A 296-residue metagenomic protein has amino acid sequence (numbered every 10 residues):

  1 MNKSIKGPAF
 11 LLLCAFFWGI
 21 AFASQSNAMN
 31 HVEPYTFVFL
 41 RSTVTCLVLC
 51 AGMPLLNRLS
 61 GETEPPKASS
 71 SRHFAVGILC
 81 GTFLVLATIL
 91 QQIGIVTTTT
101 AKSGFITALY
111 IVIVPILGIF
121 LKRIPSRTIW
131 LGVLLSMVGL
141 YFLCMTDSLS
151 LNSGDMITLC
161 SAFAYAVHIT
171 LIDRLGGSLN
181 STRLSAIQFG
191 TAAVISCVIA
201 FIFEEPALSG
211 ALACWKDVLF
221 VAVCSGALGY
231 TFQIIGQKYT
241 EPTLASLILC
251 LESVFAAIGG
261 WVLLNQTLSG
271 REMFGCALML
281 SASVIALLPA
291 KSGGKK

Functional and structural regions predicted by a protein language model:
M1-F39, T82, L90, D147-R174 (+2 more regions): Glycine-/small-residue-enriched transmembrane alpha-helix faces in small-molecule transporters and effluxers
K6-F16, E62-L90, S153-S161, S209-L228 (+1 more regions): Loop-to-transmembrane-helix transition segments
A15, L40, S103-L109, I172-A193 (+1 more regions): Helix-helix packing/entry segments at the starts of transmembrane helices
A21, C50-T107, F142, A222-T240: Specific transmembrane alpha-helical segments of multi-pass solute transporters/efflux pumps, especially DMT/EamA
T36-L47, Q92-R123, S161, T243-W261: Specific alpha-helical transmembrane segments that line the substrate/conduction pathway and gating interfaces
S42-T43, A51-R58, C214, C250-K296: C-terminal-most transmembrane helix of multi-pass membrane proteins
C46-L49, V114-P115, F120, S150-F203: Transmembrane alpha-helical segments that form core, pore/gating elements of small-molecule transporters/exporters
L49, P125-M145, Y165, S196 (+1 more regions): Hydrophobic transmembrane alpha-helices of multi-pass small-molecule transport proteins
